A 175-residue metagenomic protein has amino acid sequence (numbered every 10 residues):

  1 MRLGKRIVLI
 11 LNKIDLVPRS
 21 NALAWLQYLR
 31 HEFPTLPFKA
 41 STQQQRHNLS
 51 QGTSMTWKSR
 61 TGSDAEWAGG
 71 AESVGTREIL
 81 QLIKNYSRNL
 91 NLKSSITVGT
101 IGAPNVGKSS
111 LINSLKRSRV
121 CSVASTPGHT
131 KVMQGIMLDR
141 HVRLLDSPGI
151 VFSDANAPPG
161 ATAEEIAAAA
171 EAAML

Functional and structural regions predicted by a protein language model:
R2-L3, Q27-R30, L90-S94, A103-N105 (+3 more regions): Intrinsically disordered, low-complexity regulatory regions enriched in Ser/Pro/Gly/Thr and acidic residues
R2-V8, I14-T97: Canonical P-loop GTPase G-domain recognition
L3-R6, T126-L175: Helix-rich effector regions associated with P-loop NTPase G domains
L16-V17, Q44, G107, V132 (+1 more regions): Flexible, glycine-rich phosphate/dinucleotide-binding loops and adjacent beta-alpha linkers at cofactor/substrate
N21-L23, A40-S41, N48-Q51, I112-R117 (+3 more regions): Short coil/turn segments at secondary-structure boundaries
P34-K39, Q44, S122, K131 (+1 more regions): N-terminal switch/interaction subdomains of large nucleotide-dependent motors and GTPases
I96-S125, S147: Glycine-rich phosphate-binding P-loop
